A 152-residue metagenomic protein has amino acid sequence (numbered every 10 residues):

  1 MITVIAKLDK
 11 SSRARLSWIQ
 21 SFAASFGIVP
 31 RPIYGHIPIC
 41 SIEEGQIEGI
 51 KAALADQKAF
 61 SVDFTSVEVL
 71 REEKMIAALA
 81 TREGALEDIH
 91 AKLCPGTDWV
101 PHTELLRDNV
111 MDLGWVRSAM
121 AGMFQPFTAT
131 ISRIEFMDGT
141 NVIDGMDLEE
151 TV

Functional and structural regions predicted by a protein language model:
M1-S61, V69, A80-T130, V142-V152: Basic, often amphipathic N-terminal segments
S66-M75, R133-I143: Short proline/glycine- and acidic-rich turn/helix-capping motifs at secondary-structure junctions
